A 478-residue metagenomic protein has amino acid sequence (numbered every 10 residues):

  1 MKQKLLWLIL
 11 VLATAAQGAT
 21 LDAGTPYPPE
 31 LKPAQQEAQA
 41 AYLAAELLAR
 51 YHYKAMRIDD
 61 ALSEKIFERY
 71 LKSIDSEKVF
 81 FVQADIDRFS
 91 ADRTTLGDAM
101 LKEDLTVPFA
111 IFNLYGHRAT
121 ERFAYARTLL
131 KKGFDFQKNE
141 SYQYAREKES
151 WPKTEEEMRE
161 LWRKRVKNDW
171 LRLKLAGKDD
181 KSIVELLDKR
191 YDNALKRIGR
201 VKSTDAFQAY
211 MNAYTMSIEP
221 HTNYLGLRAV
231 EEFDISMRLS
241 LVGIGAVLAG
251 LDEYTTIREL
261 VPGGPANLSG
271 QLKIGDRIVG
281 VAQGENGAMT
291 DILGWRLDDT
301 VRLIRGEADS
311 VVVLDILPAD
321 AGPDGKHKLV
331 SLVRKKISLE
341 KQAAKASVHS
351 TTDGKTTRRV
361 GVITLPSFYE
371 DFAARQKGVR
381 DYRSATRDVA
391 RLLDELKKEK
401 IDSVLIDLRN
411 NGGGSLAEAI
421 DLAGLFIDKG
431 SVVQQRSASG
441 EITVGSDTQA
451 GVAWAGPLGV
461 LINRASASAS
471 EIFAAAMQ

Functional and structural regions predicted by a protein language model:
M1-K4: Positively charged n-region of N-terminal signal peptides that target proteins for export
W7-A15: Bacterial N-terminal signal peptides
A16-A23, E185, V201: Boundary at the C-terminal end of the N-terminal hydrophobic targeting segment
L21-P29, A41-Y53, A91-T95, K189-N193 (+1 more regions): Acidic/histidine-rich, surface-exposed loop or edge segments in extracytoplasmic proteins
K32-P33, A49-I58, K196-S203, E219-L241 (+4 more regions): Cleft-lining beta-strand/loop regions that shape enzyme active-site pockets
A38-A45, D59-L71, K78, I86 (+21 more regions): Extracytoplasmic/secreted envelope proteins and their assembly/folding machinery, especially bacterial periplasmic
I58-Y144, L195-G250, V311-V313, A321-H349: Extended, small/polar residue-biased N-terminal targeting/export presequences and adjacent propeptide/linker tracts
K72-S73, T94, P108-A124, K132-N168 (+4 more regions): PDZ/PDZ-like domain segments forming the peptide/carboxylate-binding groove, activating on the N-terminal beta-strands
